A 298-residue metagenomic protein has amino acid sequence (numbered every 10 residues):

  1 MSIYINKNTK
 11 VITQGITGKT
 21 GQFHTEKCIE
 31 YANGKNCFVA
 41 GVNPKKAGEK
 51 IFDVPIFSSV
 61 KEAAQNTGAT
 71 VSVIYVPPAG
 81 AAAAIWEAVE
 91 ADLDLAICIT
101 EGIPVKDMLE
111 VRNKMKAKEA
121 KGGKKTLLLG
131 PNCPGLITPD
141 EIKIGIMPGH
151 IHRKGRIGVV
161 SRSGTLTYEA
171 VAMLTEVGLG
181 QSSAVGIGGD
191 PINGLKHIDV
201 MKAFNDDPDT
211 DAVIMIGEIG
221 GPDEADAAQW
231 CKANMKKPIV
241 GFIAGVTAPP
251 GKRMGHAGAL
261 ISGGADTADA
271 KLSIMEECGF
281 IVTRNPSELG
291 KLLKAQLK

Functional and structural regions predicted by a protein language model:
M1-K298: Catalytic-core regions of core metabolic enzymes, especially those transforming organic acids/acyl-group intermediates
